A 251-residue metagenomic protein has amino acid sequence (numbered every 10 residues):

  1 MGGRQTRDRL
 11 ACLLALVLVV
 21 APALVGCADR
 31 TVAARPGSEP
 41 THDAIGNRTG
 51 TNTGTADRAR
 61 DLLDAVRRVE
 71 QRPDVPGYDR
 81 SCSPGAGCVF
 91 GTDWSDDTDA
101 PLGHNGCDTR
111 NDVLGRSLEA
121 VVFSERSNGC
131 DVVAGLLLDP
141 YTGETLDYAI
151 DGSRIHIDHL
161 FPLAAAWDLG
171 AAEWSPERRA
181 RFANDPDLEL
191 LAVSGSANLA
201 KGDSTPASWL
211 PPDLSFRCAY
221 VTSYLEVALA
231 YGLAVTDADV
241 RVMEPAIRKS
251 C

Functional and structural regions predicted by a protein language model:
M1-L24: Sec-dependent bacterial lipoprotein signal peptides
V25-R30: Bacterial signal peptide processing site
A33-G103, D239, R248: N-terminal module-boundary/linker segments of secreted carbohydrate-active enzymes
A34, S95, V113, K201-S204 (+1 more regions): Cys/His-rich zinc-coordinating "finger/knuckle" motifs
A59-V66, V75, R110-N111, A134 (+5 more regions): Extracytoplasmic/secreted envelope proteins and their assembly/folding machinery, especially bacterial periplasmic
D74-H156, L160-F161: Secreted/periplasmic proteins that engage bacterial cell-wall peptidoglycan
Y141-C251: Domain-level detector of nuclease and nuclease-like folds in predominantly extracellular/periplasmic contexts
